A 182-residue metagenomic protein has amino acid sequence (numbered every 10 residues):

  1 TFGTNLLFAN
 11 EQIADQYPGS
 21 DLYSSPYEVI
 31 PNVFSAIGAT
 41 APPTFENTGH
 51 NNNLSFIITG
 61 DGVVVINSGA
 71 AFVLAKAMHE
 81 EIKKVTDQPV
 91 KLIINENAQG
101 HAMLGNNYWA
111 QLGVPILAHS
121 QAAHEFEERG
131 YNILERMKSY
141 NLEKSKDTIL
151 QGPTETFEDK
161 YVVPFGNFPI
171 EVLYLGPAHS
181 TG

Functional and structural regions predicted by a protein language model:
F2-L7: C-terminal segment of classical bacterial N-terminal signal peptides
F8-A14: Boundary at the C-terminal end of the N-terminal hydrophobic targeting segment
P26-V29, I57, K160-F165: Short acidic-hydrophobic surface loop/beta-edge motif
P31-E81: Conserved beta-strand hairpin/beta-sheet module of binuclear metal-dependent hydrolase folds, prominently
G38-T40, S68-F72, K84, N97-G100 (+3 more regions): A mature extracytoplasmic/lumenal domain signature
E46-H50, S68-A75, Q99-A102, I116-H119 (+2 more regions): Solvent-exposed, acidic/flexible segments
E80-E155, V162: Active-site HxH/HxHxD metal-binding segment of metal-dependent hydrolases
T156-G182: Core dinuclear metal-dependent hydrolase active-site scaffold
